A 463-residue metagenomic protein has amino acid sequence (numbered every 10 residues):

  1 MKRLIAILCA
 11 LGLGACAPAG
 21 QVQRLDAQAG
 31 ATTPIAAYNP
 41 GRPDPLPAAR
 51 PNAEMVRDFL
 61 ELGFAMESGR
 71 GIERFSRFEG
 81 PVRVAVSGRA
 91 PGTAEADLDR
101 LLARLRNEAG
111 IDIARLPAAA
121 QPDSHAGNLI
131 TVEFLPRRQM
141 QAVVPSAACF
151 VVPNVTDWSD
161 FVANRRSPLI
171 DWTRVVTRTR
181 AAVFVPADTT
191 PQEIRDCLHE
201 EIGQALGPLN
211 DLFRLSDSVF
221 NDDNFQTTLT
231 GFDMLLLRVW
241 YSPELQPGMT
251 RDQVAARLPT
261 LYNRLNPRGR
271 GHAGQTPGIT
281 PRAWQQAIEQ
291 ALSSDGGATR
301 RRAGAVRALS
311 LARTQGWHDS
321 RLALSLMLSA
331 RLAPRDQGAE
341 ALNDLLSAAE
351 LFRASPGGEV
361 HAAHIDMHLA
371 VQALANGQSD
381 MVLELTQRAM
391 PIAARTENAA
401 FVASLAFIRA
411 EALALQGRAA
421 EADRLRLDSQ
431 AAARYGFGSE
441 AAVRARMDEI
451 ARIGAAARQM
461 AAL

Functional and structural regions predicted by a protein language model:
G12-A15: C-terminal motif of bacterial Sec signal peptides marking the signal peptidase cleavage site
A17-R83: Disordered inhibitory propeptide/activation segment of secreted metzincin zinc metalloprotease zymogens, centered on
P18-D26, E67-G69, T156-A181, V185-E193 (+5 more regions): Metalloprotease/metallohydrolase-associated module, dominated by Zn2+-dependent proteases
A96-H199, Q204-A205, L209-L215, A323 (+1 more regions): Metzincin-family zinc-dependent endopeptidase catalytic domain
T280-P281, L292-S310, P334-S347, Q378-R388 (+1 more regions): Helix-turn-helix repeat elements of alpha-solenoid scaffolds
W317, P356-G357, E397, F437: Structural signature of alpha-solenoid helical repeat scaffolds
L346, E384-P391, G417-F437: TPR/TPR-like (Sel1-like) alpha-helical repeat modules
